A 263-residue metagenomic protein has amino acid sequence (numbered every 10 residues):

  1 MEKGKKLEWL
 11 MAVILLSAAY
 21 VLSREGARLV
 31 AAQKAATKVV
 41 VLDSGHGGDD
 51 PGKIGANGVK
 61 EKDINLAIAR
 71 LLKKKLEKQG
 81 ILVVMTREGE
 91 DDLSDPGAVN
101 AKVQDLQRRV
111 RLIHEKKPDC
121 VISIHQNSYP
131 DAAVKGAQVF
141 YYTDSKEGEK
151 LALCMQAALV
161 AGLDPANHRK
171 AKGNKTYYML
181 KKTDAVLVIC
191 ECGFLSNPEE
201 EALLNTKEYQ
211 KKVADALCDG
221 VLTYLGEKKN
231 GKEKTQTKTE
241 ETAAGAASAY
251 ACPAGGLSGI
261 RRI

Functional and structural regions predicted by a protein language model:
M1-K5: Short, Lys/Arg-rich N-terminal segment immediately upstream of the first membrane anchor
K6, K238, A244-I263: Acidic, Ser/Thr-rich low-complexity intrinsically disordered segments
E8-R24: Hydrophobic membrane-insertion alpha-helices, especially the h-region of bacterial N-terminal signal peptides
E25-V40, H46-L151: Catalytic-core regions of hydrolytic enzymes
D43-S44, C192: Hydrophobic/aromatic residues positioned on beta-strands within the core alpha/beta folds
L66-A69, K73, Q107-V110, E149-Q156 (+5 more regions): Extracytoplasmic/secreted envelope proteins and their assembly/folding machinery, especially bacterial periplasmic
K116, S123, P130, H168-Q236 (+3 more regions): Active-site-adjacent mobile loop/cap segments within catalytic or ligand-binding domains
G148-G173: Active-site-adjacent substrate-binding region of metalloamidase/peptidase-like peptide-processing proteins
